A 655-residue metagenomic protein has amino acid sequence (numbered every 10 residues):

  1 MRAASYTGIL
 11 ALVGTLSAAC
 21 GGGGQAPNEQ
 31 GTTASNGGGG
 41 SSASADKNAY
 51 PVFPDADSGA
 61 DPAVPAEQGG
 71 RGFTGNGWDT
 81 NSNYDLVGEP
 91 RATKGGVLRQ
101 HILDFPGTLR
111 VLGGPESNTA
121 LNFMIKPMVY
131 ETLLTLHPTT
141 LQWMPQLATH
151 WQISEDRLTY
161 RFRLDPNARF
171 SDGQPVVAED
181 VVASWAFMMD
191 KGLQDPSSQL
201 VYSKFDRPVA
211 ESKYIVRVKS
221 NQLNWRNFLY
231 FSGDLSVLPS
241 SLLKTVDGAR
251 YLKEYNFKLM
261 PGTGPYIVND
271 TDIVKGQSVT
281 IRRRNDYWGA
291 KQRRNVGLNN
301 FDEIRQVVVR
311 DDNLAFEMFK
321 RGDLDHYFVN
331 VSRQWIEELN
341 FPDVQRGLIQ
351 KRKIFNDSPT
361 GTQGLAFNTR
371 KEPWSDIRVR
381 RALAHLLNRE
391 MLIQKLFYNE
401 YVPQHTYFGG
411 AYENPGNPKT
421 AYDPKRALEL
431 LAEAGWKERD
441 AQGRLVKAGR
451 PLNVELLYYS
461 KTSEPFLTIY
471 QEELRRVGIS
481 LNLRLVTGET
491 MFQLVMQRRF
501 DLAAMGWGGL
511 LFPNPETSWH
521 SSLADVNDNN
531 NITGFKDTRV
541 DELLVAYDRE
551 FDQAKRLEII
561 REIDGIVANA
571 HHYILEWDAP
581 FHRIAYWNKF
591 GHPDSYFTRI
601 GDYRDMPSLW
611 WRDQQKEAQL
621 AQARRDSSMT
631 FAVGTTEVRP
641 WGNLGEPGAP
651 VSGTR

Functional and structural regions predicted by a protein language model:
G23-N28, M188, P208, N269-T280 (+5 more regions): Extracellular/periplasmic solute-recognition and catalytic clefts
G24-S42, N81, D272, G276-V279 (+5 more regions): Detector for C-terminal structural segments
P62-L86, G95-E155, A186, P261: N-terminal lobe/hinge region of extracytoplasmic solute-binding protein
T93, S198-D247, E254-N256, P265-D272: Surface-exposed binding/hinge segments that line and control ligand-binding clefts or catalytic entry sites
R99, V177-S184, K213-K219, W225 (+10 more regions): Alpha-helical secondary-structure segments
T119, M124-Q142, D234-L298, E303 (+3 more regions): Gly/Pro-rich hinge or "lid" segments in bacterial periplasmic/extracellular proteins
L121, T149-Q194, R217-K219, V309 (+2 more regions): Aromatic- and charge-enriched surface segment that lines or borders ligand/interaction sites
D165, E254-Y255, Y287-N340, Q471 (+1 more regions): Ligand-site clamp/hinge motif
